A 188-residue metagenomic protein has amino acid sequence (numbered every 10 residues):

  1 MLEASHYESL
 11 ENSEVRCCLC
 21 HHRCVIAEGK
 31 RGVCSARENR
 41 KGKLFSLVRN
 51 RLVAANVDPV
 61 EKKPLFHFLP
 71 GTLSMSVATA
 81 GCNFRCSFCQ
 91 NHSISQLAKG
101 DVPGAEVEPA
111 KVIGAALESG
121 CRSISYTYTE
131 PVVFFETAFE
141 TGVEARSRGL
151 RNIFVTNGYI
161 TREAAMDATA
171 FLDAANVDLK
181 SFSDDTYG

Functional and structural regions predicted by a protein language model:
M1-T79, H92-Q96: N-terminal [4Fe-4S]-dependent radical SAM core
K30, C82, S183: A generic "binding-loop/recognition-motif" signal
C34-R40, S87-C89, A115-A116, N176: A broad, low-specificity signal for short, low-complexity segments enriched in glycine/proline and polar/charged
E38-R40, G81, G158, S181: Non-catalytic surface loops within mature trypsin-like serine protease
L52-A55, S95-A98, E144-R146, D173-A175: Short, low-complexity, polar/charged sequence segments that are solvent-exposed and flexible
S74-A80, F84-P109, I113-G120: Glycine-rich active-site/cofactor-binding loop and its immediate structural neighborhood
E106-G188: Conserved AdoMet/S-adenosylmethionine-binding subsite of the radical SAM
